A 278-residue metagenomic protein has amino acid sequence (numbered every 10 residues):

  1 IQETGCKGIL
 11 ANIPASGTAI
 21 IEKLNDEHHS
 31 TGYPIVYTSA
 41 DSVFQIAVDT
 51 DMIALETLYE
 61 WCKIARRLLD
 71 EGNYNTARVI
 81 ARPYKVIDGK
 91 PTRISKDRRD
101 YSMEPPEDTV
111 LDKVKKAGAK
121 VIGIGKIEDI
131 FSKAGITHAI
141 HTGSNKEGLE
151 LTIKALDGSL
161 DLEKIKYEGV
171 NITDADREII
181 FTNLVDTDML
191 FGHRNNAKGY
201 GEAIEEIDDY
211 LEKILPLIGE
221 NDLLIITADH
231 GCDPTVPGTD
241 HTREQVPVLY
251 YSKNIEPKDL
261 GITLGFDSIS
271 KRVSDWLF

Functional and structural regions predicted by a protein language model:
I1-F278: Feature captures the catalytic ectodomains and active-site-proximal regions of enzymes that hydrolyze or transfer
